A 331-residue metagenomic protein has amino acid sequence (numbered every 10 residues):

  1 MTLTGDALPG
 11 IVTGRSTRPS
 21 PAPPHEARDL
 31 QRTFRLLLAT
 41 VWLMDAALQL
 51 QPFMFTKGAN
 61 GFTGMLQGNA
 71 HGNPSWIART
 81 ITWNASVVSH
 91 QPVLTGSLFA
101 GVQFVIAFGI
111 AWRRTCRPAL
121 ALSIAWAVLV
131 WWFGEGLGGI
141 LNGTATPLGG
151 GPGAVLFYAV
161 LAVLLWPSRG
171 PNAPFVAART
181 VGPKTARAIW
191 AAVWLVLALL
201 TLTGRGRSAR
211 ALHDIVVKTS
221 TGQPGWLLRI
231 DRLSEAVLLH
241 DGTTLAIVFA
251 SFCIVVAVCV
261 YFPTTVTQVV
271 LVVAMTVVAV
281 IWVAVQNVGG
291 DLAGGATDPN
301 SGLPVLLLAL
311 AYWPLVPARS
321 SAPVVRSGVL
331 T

Functional and structural regions predicted by a protein language model:
T2-V105, W112-T331: Extended, low-polarity transmembrane helix blocks
